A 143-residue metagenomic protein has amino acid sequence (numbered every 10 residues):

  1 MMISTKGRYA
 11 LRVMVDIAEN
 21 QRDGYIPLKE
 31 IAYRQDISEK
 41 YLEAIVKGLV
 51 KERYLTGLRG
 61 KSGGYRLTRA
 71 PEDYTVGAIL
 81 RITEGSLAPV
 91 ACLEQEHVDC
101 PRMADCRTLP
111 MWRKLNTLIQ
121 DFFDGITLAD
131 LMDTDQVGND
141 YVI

Functional and structural regions predicted by a protein language model:
I3-T5, Y9-S38: N-terminal helix-turn-helix DNA-binding core of bacterial DNA-binding proteins
Y33, V50-K51: Alpha-helical residues within the helix-turn-helix
Y41: Residues in the helix-turn-helix
V46-K47: Short, hydrophobic-biased segments on the C-terminal half of alpha helices that form "recognition helices"
K51-Y54, I82: Residue cluster at the C-terminal edge of the helix-turn-helix DNA-binding motif
Y54-S62, R66-L67: Beta-hairpin "wing" of winged helix-turn-helix
G64-R81, E96: Charged, amphipathic alpha-helical coiled-coil/dimerization segments
V76, E94-I143: C-terminal regulatory/oligomerization modules of transcriptional regulators
